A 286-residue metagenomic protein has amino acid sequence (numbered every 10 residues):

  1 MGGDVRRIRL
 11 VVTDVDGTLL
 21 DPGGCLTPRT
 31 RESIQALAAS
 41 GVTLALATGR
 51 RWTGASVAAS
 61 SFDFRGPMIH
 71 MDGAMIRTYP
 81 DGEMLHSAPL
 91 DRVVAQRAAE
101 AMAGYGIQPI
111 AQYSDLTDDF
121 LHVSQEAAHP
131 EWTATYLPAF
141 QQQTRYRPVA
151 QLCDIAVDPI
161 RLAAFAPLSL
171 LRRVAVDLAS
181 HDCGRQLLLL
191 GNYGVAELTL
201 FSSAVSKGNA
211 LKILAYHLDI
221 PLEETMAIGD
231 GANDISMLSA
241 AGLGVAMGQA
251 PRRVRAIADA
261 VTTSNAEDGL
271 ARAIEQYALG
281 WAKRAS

Functional and structural regions predicted by a protein language model:
G2-L10, L26-T27, L198-S286: Mg2+-dependent phosphoryl-transfer enzymes with acidic/Ser/Thr/Gly-rich catalytic loops
R7-P22, A98, L238: Asp-based phosphoryl-transfer active-site loop
D14, T48, D230: Active-site glycine-centered loops adjacent to acidic/histidine catalytic or metal-binding residues that shape
C25-A134: Active-site phosphate-binding/coordination module
T30, A55-A59, V174, L178 (+3 more regions): Hydrophobic packing residues within well-ordered alpha-helices of enzyme cores
G41-A45, F64-G66, I160-R161, E223-E224 (+2 more regions): Short active-site oxyanion
W52-A55, A95, L171, G208 (+1 more regions): A general structural signal for well-ordered alpha-helical segments in protein cores
A101, Y105-I107, Q112-I228, A232: Conserved acidic, metal-coordinating active-site core of Asp-based, Mg2+-dependent phosphoryl-transfer enzymes
